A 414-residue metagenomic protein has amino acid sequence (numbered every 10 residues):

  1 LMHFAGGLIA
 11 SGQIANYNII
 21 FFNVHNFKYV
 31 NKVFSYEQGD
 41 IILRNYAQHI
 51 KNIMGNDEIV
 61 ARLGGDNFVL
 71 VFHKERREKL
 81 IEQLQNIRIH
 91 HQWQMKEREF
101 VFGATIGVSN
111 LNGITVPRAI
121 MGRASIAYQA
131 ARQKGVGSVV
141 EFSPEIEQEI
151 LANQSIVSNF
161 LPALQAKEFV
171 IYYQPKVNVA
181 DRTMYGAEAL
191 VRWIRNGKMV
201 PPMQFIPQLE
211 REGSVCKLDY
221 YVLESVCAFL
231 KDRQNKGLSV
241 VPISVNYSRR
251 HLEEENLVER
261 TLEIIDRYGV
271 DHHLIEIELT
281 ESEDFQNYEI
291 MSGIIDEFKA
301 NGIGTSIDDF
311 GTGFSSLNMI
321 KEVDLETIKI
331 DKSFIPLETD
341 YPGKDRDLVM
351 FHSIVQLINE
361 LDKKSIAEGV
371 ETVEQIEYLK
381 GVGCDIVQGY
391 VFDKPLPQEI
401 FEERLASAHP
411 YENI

Functional and structural regions predicted by a protein language model:
L1-N18, H25-K51, G55, A61-G65 (+7 more regions): Conserved long alpha-helical elements within nucleotide-processing catalytic cores of c-di-GMP signaling and class III
F4, I20, A152-Q208, N246 (+2 more regions): Active-site core of bacterial EAL-family cyclic-dinucleotide phosphodiesterase domains
F4-N18, F22, V33, E37 (+9 more regions): Nucleotide second-messenger and two-component phosphorelay signaling modules
I19, I41, N45-N112, P342 (+1 more regions): GGDEF/GGEEF active-site signature
V60, Q94, R98, T105-K134 (+9 more regions): Cyclic nucleotide signaling catalytic output domains
V71-K79, K96-E99, G103-I120, A127 (+5 more regions): Catalytic strand-loop-helix junctions within cyclic-nucleotide turnover domains
V179-E188, W193, S214-I290, G369: Catalytic core of bacterial c-di-GMP phosphodiesterases, primarily the EAL and HD-GYP domains, capturing alpha-helical
N196-G197, S248-E255, L274-Y288, N301-I414: EAL-family c-di-GMP phosphodiesterase catalytic domain
